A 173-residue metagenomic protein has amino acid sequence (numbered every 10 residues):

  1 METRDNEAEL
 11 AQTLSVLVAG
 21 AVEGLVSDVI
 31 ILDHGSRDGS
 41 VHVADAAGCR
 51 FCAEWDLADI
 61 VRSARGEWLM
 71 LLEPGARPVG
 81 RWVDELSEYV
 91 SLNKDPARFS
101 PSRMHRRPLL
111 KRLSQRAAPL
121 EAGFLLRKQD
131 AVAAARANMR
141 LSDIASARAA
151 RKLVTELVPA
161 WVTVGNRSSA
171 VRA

Functional and structural regions predicted by a protein language model:
D5-A21: Short, well-formed alpha-helical segments that are part of the catalytic scaffolds of diverse glycosyltransferases
V18-I31: Short loop->beta transition adjacent to catalytic acidic/histidine clusters or analogous donor-positioning motifs
D33-V41: A conserved acidic beta->alpha catalytic loop
G39, A58-D59, S63, L72-Y89: Acidic donor-binding/catalytic loop of UDP-sugar-dependent glycosyltransferases, especially processive GT2
V41-D59: Conserved donor nucleotide-binding strand/loop of the catalytic core
L69: Short aromatic/hydrophobic "clamp" motif used to bind/position activated sugar donors
A76-K111: Conserved donor NDP-sugar-binding/catalytic core segment of glycosyltransferases
A135-A173: C-terminal catalytic/acceptor-binding lobe
